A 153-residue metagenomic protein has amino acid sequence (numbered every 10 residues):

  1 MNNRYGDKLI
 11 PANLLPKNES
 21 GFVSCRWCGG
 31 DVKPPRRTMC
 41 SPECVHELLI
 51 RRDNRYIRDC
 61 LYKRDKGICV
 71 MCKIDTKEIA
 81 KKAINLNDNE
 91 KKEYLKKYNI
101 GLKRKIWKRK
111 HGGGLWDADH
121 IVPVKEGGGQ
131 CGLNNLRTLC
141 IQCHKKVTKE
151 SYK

Functional and structural regions predicted by a protein language model:
N3-N13, F22-C25, E47-I57, H120-K125: Short Cys/His-rich Zn2+-coordinating modules
R4-G6, L15, N99-I100, I106: Long, compositionally biased, intrinsically disordered
K8-F22, G30-P34, R55-D65, G129-G132: Short, flexible, mixed-charge glycine/proline-rich loop motifs that serve as phosphate/nucleic-acid-contacting
C25-C28, C40, C69-C72, C140: Short cysteine-rich clusters marking metal-coordination/redox-active sites
V32-T38, L48-N54, R64, I79-A83 (+1 more regions): Short Cys/His-rich "knuckle" micro-motifs
R37-T38, E43-V45, T76-L136: Histidine-centered nuclease catalytic patch
C44-V45, K73-I79, L136-K153: Short Cys/His-centered divalent metal-binding micro-motifs
V45-C60, K105-G113, K146-K153: Short metal-binding segments enriched for Cys and/or His
